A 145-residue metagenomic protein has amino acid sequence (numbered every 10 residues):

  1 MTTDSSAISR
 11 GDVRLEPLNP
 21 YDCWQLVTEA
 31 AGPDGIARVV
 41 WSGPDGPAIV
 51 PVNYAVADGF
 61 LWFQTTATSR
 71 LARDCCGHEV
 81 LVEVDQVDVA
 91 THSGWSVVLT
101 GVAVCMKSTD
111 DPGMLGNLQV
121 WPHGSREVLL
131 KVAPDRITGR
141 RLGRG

Functional and structural regions predicted by a protein language model:
M1-A30: Extreme N-terminal tail/first-helix region
M1-G11, N53-V56, L81-V89: N-terminal short leaders/motifs
P17-Q25, W62-S69, G113-L115: Charged, amphipathic alpha-helical segments
P33-T66: Short beta-strand segments
F60-W62, K131, T138: General beta-strand recognition
F63-T65, V82, G139: Short hydrophobic/aromatic-rich beta-strand segments that constitute the beta-sheet cores of beta-sandwich/beta-barrel
A67-V128, P134: Short, structured beta-strand-loop surface elements
G94, R141-G145: A short secondary-structure junction signal
